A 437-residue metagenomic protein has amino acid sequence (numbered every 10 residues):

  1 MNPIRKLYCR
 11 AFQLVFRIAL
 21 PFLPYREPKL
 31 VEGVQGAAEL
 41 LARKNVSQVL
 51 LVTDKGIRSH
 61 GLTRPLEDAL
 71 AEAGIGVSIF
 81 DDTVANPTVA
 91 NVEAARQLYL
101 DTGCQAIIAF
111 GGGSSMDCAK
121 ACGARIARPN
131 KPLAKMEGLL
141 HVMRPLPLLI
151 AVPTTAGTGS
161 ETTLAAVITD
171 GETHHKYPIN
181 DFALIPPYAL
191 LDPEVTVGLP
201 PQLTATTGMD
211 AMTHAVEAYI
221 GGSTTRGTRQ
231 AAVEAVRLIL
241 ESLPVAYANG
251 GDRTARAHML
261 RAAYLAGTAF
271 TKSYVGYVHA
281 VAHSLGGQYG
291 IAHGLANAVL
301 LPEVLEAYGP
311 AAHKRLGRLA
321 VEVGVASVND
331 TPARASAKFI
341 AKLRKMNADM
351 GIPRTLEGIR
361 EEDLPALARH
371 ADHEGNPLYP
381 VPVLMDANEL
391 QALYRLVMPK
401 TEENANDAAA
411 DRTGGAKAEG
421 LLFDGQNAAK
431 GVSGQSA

Functional and structural regions predicted by a protein language model:
M1-I79, D407, A437: An N-terminal, well-structured beta->alpha segment
N2-L7, L316, A326-A437: C-terminal charged capping/lid subdomain of soluble metabolic enzymes
Q48-D54, S78-D81, I107-F110, I150 (+1 more regions): Short glycine-rich or small-residue beta-strand-to-loop segments that form or flank ligand, phosphate, metal/Fe-S
R58-N130, V245-R256: N-terminal small/polar loop signature for handling phosphorylated ligands or for N-terminal nucleophile
A90-E194: Glycine/threonine-rich beta-strand-loop-alpha-helix active-site module that forms ligand/phosphate-binding
A165-S273: Carboxylate- and glycine-rich phosphate/diphosphate-binding segment that chelates Mg2+/Mn2+
V275-K338, R344: C-terminal catalytic subdomain
